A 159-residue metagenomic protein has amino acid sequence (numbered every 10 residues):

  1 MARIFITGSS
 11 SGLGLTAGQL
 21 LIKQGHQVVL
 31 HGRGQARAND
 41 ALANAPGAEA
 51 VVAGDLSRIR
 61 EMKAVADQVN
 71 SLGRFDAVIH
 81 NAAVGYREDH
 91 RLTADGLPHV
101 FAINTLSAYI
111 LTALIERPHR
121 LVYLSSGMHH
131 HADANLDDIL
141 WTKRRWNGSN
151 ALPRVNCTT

Functional and structural regions predicted by a protein language model:
I4-S9, H31: Conserved N-terminal Rossmann-fold NAD(P)-binding element of oxidoreductases
S10, T16-Q19: N-terminal Rossmann NAD(P)H-binding glycine-rich loop of SDR-like oxidoreductase domains
Q24-D40: Conserved glycine-rich Rossmann-like NAD(P)H-binding loop of the short-chain dehydrogenase/reductase
A45-R60: Rossmann-fold cofactor-recognition segment
V84, E88, R120-T159: Catalytic loop of short-chain dehydrogenase/reductase
R87-A102: Short alpha-helical oligomerization interface
T105-L106: Ankyrin-repeat alpha-helix packing hotspot
T112-A113: A short, exposed helix-loop element centered on a Lys and neighboring polar residues
